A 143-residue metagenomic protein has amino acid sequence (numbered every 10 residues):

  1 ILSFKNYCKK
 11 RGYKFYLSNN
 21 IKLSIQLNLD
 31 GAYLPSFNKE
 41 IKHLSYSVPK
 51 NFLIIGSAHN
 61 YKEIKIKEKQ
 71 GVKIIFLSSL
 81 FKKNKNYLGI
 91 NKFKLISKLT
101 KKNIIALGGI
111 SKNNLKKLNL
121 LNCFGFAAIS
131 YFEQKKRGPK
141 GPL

Functional and structural regions predicted by a protein language model:
I1-L17, K39, H43-N60, L88-S111: Alpha-helix-loop-beta-strand connector modules within alpha/beta enzyme cores
L2, N6, K22-I25, K65 (+2 more regions): Alpha-helical segments flanking ligand/cofactor-binding loops in enzyme cores
K5-K10, E68-K69, N119: Acidic (Asp/Glu)-rich catalytic clusters
Y16-I25, L29-H43: Glycine-rich, small/polar surface segments that engage phosphate groups of diverse ligands
L17-L23, H59-I66, S111-K117: Short, acidic/polar
Q26-S36, F52-K98, K135: Glycine/Thr-rich beta-alpha phosphate-binding loop at enzyme active sites
P35-L44, I74-G89, I110-L143: Glycine-rich phosphate-binding active-site loops on the catalytic face of alpha/beta enzymes
